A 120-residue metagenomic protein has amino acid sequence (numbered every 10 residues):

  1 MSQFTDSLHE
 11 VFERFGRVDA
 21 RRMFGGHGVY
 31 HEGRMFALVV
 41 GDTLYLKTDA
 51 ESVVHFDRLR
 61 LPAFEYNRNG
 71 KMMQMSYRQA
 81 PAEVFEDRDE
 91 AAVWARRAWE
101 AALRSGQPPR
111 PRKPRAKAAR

Functional and structural regions predicted by a protein language model:
M1-R120: Charge-dense, helix-prone N-terminal extensions
